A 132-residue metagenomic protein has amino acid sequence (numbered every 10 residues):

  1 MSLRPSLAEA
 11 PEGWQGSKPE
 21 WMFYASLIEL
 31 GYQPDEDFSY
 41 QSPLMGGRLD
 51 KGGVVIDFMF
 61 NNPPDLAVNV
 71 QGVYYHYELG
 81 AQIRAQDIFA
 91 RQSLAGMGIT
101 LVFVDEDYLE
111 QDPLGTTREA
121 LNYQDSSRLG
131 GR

Functional and structural regions predicted by a protein language model:
M1-R132: Nucleic-acid endo/exonuclease domains
